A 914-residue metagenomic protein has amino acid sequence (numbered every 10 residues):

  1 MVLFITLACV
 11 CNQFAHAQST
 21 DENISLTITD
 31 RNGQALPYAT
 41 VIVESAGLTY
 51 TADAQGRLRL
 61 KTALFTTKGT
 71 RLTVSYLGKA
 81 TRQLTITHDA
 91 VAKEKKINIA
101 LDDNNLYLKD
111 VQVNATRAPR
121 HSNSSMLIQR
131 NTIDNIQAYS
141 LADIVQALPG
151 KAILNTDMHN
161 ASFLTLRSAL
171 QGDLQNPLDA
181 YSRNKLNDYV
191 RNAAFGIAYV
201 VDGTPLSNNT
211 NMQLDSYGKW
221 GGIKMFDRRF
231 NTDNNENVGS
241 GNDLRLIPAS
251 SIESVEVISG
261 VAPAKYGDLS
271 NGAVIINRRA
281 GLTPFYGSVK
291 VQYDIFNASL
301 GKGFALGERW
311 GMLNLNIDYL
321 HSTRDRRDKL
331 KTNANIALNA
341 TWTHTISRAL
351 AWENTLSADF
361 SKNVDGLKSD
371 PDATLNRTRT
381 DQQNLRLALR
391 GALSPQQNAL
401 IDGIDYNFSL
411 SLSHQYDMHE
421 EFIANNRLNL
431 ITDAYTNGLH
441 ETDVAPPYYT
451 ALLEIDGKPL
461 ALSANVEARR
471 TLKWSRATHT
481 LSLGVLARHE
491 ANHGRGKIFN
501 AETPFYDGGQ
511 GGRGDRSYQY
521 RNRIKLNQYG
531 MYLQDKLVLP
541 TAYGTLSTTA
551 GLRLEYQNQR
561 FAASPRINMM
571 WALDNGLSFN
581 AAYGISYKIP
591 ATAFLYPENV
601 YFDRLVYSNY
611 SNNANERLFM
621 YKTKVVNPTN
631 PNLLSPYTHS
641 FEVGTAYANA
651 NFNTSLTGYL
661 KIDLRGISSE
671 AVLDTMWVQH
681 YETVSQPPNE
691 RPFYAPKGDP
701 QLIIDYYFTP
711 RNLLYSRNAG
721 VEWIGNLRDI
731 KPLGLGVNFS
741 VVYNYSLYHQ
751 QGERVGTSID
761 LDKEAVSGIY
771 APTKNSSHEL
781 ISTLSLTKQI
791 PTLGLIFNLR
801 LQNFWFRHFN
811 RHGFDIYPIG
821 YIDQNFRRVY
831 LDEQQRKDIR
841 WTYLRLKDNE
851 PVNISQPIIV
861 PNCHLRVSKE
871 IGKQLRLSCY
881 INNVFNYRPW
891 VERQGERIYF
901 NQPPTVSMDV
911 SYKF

Functional and structural regions predicted by a protein language model:
T27-R31, A39-I42, T73-K79, V91-D134: Short, acidic, small-residue-rich periplasmic hinge/interaction motif at the N-terminus of Gram-negative outer-membrane
T40-I42, L48-R57, D110-Y139, I144 (+4 more regions): N-terminal periplasmic "start-of-domain" segments of outer-membrane beta-barrel proteins
E94-A100, L141-I144, S162-T165, V200 (+2 more regions): N-terminal periplasmic accessory domains that precede and gate Gram-negative outer-membrane beta-barrel machines
A142-R228: Extracytoplasmic beta-strand/coil segments of soluble accessory domains associated with Gram-negative outer-membrane
D227, I662-R665, S669-A671, N803-N825 (+4 more regions): C-terminal beta-signal and adjacent terminal beta-strands/loops of Gram-negative outer-membrane beta-barrel proteins
A434-L546, Y587, L595-E598, N718 (+6 more regions): Outer-membrane beta-barrel transmembrane domain signature of Gram-negative proteins, especially the mid-to-C-terminal
A542, G658-I662, Y681-G813: Gram-negative outer-membrane beta-barrel transporters
Y587-L664, V684-Y694, Q701-D729, N775-H778: Outer-membrane beta-barrel signature, preferentially recognizing the C-terminal barrel domain of Gram-negative
